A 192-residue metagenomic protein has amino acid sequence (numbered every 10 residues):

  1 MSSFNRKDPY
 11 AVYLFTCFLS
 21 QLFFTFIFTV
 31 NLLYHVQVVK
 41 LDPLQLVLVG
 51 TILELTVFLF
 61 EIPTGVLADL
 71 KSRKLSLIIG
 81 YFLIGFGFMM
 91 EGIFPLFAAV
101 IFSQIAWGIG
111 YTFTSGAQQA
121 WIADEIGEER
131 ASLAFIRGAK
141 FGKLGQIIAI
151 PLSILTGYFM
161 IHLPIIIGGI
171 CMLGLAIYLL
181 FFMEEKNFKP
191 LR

Functional and structural regions predicted by a protein language model:
S2-F58: Helix-loop boundary and gating motifs at the non-cytosolic
K7-Y10, G92-Q104: Helix-loop junctions at membrane interfaces in 12-TM secondary transporters
F18, G87, A98-T114: Hydrophobic core of transmembrane alpha-helices in multi-pass small-molecule transporters, especially MFS/SLC-type
Q37, I147-G168: Transmembrane alpha-helix termini and helix-breaking/packing motifs in multi-pass membrane transporters
E54-I62, Q146-I147: Residue-level signature of mid-helix packing/kink "hotspots" within the transmembrane helices of 12-pass Major
L75-M90, G169: Structural signature of the two symmetry-related core transmembrane helices
I105-K143: Cytoplasmic helix-loop-helix junction between adjacent transmembrane helices in 12-TM secondary transporters
G168, A176-L191: Helix-loop junctions on the cytosolic side of multi-pass membrane transporters, especially the intracellular loop
